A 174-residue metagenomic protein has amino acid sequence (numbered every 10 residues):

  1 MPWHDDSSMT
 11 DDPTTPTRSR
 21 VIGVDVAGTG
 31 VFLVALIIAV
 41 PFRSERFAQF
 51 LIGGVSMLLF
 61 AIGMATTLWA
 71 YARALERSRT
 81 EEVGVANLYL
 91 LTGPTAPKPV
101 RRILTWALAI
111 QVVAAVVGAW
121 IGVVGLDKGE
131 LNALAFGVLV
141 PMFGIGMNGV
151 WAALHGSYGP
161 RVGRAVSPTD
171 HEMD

Functional and structural regions predicted by a protein language model:
M1-V34, V150-D174: Cytosolic-side membrane-entry/anchor segment at the start of a transmembrane helix
R20-V31, K98-Q111: Select subsegments of transmembrane alpha-helices in polytopic membrane proteins, especially boundary-proximal
V34-F42, T105-G137: Alpha-helical transmembrane segments and their membrane-interface junctions in multi-pass membrane proteins
V40-F50: Short, hydrophobic transmembrane alpha-helix segments
Q49-W69: Alpha-helical transmembrane segments
M64-A86: Membrane-water interface of transmembrane alpha-helices
V83-I103: Short membrane-interface loop/juxtamembrane segments of multi-pass integral membrane proteins
F136-A152: Alpha-helical membrane-embedded segments
